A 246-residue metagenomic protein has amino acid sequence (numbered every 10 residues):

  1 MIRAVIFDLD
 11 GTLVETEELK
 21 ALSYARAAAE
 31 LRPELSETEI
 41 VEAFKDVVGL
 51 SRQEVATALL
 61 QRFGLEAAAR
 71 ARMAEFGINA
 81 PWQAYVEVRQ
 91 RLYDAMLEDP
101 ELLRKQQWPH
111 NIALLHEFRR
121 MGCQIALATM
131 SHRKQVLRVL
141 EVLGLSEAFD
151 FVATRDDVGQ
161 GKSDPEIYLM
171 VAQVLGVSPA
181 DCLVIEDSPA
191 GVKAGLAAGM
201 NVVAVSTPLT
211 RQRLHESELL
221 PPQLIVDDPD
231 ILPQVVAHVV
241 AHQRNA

Functional and structural regions predicted by a protein language model:
M1-A4, I112-R119, H132-A246: Asp-based, Mg2+/Mn2+-dependent phosphohydrolase catalytic module
I2-L9, L13-P109, E117: N-terminal helical cap/lid subdomain that shapes the substrate entry/recognition surface in HAD-like hydrolases
T12, T16, T129, G191: Ser/Thr-glycine-rich phosphate-binding loops at phosphate-binding pockets of nucleotides, nucleotide cofactors
L13, I125-A128, V184-I185: Conserved SAM-binding loop
F44, L102-L103, Q124-I125, D156 (+1 more regions): A generic structural signal for short
A56, T129, D164: Residue-level signature of catalytic and energy-coupling elements of molecular machines, predominantly ATP/GTP-dependent
A67, F118, I125-A126, R133: Small-residue-rich anion-binding loops in enzyme active sites
E101-K105, M130, A204: Short, flexible loop segments at the rims of nucleotide/cofactor-binding pockets, characterized by
